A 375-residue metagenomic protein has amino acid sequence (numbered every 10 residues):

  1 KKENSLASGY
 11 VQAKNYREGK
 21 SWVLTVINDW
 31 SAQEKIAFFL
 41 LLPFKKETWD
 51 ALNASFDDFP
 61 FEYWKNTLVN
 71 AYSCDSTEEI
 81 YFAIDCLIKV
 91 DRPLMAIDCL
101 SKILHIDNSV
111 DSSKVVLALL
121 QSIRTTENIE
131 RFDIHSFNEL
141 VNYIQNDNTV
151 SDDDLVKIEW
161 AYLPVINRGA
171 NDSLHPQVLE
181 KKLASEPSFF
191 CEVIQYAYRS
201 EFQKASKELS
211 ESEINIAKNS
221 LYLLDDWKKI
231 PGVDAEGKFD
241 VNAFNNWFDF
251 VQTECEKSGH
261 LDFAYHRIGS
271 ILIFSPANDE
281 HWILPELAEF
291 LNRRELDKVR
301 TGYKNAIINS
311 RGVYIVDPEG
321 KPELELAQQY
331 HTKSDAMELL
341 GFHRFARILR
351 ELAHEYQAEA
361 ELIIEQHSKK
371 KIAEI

Functional and structural regions predicted by a protein language model:
K1-I308: Non-catalytic all-alpha helical scaffold/repeat segments
V26-I27, I84, L100, H331 (+3 more regions): Inward-facing hydrophobic residues that define packing positions of alpha-helical scaffold repeats
D91-R92, L340-R344, I348: Short helix-adjacent coil turns
V299-R311, D317-P318, E365-I375: Non-globular sequence segments
V316, E323-L324, F342-H343: Inter-repeat boundary and helix-capping residues of tandem alpha-helical solenoids
E319-H331: Short amphipathic alpha-helical heptad-repeat segments
R344-K370: Short, charge-rich amphipathic alpha-helical segments embedded in non-transmembrane helical bundles/solenoids
